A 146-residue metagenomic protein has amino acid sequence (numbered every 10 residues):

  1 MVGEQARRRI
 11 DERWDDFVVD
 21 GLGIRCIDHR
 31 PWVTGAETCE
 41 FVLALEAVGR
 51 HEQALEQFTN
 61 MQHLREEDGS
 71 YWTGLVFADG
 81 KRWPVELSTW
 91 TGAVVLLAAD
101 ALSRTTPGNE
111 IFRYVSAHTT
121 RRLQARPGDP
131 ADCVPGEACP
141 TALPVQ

Functional and structural regions predicted by a protein language model:
M1-V33, E56, Q62-Q146: Extended glycan-interaction surfaces of carbohydrate-active proteins
C39-V42, L96: Conserved small-residue packing positions in alpha-helical repeats and bundles
Q53: Soluble or luminal CAZymes and related metallo-dependent hydrolases
